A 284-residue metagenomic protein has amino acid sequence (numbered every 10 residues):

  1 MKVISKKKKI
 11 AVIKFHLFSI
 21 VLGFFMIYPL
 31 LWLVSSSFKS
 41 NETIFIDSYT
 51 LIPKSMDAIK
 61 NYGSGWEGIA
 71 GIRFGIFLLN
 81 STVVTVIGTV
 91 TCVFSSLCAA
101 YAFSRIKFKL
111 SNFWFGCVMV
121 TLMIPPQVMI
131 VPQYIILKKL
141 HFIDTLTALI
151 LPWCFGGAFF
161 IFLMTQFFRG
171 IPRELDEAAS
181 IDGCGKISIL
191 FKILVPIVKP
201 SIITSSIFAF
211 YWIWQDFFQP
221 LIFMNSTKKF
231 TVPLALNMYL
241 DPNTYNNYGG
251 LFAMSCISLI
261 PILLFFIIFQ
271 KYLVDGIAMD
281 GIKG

Functional and structural regions predicted by a protein language model:
V3-G284: A structural signal for multi-pass alpha-helical bundles of membrane permease subunits that mediate small-molecule
